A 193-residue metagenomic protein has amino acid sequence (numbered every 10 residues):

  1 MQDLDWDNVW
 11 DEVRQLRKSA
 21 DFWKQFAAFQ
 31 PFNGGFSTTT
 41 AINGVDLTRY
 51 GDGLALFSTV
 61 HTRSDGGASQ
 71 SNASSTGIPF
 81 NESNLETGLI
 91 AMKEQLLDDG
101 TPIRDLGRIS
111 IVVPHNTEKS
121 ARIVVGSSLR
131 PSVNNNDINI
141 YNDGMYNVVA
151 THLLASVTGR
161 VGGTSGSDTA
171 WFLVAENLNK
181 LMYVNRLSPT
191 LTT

Functional and structural regions predicted by a protein language model:
M1-T40, I111: Long, contiguous amphipathic alpha-helices that act as assembly "spine/axial" helices in icosahedral shell and virion
D3, L97-G100: Catalytic micro-motifs at enzyme active sites that drive phosphoryl/nucleotidyl and oxygen chemistry
K24-G66: Glycine-rich, mobile lid/loop segments that gate access to catalytic sites or pores
G51-D98, D105-S110, H115-T193: Sequence/fold signature of self-assembling virion shell proteins
